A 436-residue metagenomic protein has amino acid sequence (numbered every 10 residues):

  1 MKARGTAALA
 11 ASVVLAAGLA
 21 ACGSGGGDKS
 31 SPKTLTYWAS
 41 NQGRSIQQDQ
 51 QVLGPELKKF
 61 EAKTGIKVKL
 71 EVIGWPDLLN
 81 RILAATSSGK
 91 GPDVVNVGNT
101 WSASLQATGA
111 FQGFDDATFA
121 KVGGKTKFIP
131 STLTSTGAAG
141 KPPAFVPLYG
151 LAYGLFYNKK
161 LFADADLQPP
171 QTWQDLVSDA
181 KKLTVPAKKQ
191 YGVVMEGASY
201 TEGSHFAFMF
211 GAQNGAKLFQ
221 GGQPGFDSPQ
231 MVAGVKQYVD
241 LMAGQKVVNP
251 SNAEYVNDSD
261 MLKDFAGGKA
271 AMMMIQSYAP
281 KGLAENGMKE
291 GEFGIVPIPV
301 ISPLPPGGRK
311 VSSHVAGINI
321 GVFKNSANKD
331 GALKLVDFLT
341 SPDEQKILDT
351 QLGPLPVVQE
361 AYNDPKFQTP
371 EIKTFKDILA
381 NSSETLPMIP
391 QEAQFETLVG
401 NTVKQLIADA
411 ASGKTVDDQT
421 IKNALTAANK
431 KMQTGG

Functional and structural regions predicted by a protein language model:
K2-S104, G124, Q419, A427-G436: Conserved N-terminal structural module of periplasmic/extracytoplasmic solute-binding proteins
V68, A163, L379-G436: Conserved C-terminal helix/tail region of periplasmic/extracytoplasmic solute-binding proteins
V72-R81, T100, W173-V177, S251-A266: Short helix-initiation/N-cap motifs at beta->coil->alpha
L79-K90, T108, L161-F162, S178-P186 (+3 more regions): Short helices/loops that flank or line small-molecule/ion binding pockets
N99-A152, G203: Hinge/lid segment of periplasmic solute-binding proteins
S131, V300, D349-N401: Long, aromatic- and glycine/proline-rich binding clefts that accommodate carbohydrate-like moieties
A180-K181, Q223-N252: Glycine-centered hinge/linker elements that transmit conformational signals in sensory and ligand-binding systems
G244-V247, E285-P354: Extracytoplasmic/periplasmic substrate-recognition and gating elements
